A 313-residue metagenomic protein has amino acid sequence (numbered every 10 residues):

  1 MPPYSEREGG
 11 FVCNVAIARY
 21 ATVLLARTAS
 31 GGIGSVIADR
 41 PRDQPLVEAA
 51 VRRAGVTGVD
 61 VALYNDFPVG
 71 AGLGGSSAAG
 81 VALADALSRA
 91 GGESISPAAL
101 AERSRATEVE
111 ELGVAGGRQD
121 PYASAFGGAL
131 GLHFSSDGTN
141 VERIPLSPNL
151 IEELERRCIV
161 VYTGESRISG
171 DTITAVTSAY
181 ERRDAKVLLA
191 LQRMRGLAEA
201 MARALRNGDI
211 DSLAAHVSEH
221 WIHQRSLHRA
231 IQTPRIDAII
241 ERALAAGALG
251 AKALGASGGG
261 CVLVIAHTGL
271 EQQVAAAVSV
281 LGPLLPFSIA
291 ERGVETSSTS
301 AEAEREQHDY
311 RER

Functional and structural regions predicted by a protein language model:
M1, S5-E6, N14, A18-G55 (+5 more regions): C-terminal nucleotide
I17, L73-E93, P97, A266: DPxDG-like acidic metal-binding loop motif
T57-V69: Glycine/charged-rich beta-loop-alpha catalytic/anionic-binding loops adjacent to active sites
G58-D60, E93-L100: Short secondary-structure capping/junction motifs at helix and strand boundaries
S257-G259: Glycine-rich nucleotide-binding loop
